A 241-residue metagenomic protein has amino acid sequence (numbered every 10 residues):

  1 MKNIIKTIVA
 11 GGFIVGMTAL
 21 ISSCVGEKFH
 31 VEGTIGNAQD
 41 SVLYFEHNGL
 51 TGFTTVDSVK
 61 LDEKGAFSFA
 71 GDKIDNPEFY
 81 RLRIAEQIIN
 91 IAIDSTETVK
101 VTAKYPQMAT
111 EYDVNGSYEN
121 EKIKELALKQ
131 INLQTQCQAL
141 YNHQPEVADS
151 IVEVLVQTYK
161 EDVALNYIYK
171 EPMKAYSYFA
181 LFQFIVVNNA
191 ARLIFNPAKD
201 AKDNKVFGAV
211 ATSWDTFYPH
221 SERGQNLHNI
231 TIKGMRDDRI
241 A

Functional and structural regions predicted by a protein language model:
M1-F13: Bacterial N-terminal signal peptides that target proteins for export
A19-S23: C-terminal motif of bacterial Sec signal peptides marking the signal peptidase cleavage site
C24-Y167: A non-transmembrane, solvent-exposed segment enriched in polar/low-complexity residues
I131, T135, P172-L193: Amphipathic alpha-helical repeat scaffolds of TPR domains
E146-I151, A190-K202: Short coil/turn connectors between adjacent alpha-helices in alpha-solenoid helical repeat scaffolds
N166-E171, F217-H220: Flexible helix-coil transition and linker loops at the boundaries of alpha-helical arrays
A198-A241: N-proximal helix/coil linker or "cap" segments that precede and/or mark the start of modular domains
